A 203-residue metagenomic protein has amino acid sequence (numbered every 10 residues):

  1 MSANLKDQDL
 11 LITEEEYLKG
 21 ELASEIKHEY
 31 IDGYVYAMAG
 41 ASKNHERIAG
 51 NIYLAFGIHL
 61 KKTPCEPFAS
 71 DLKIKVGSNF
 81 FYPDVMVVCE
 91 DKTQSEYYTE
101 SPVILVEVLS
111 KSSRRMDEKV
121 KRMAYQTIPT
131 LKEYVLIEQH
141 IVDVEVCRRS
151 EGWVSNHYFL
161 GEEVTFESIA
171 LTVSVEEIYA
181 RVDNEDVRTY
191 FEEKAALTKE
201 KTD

Functional and structural regions predicted by a protein language model:
M1-D203: Gly/Pro/Ser/Thr-rich low-complexity, intrinsically disordered segments predominantly at protein N-termini
